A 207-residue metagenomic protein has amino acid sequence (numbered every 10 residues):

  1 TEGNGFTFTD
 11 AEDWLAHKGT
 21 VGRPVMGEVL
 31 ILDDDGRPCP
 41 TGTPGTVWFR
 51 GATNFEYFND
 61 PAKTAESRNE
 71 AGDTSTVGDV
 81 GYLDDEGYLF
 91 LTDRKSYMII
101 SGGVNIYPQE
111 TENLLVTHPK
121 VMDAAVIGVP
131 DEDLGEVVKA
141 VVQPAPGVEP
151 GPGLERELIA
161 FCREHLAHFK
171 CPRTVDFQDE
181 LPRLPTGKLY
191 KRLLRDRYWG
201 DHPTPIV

Functional and structural regions predicted by a protein language model:
T1-E28, T41-G45, T53-E56, A65-T74 (+1 more regions): Conserved ATP-binding loop and adjacent catalytic segment of the adenylate-forming AMP-binding
G3-N4, V25-G27, G45, G78 (+3 more regions): Change "...and in nucleic-acid phosphodiester-cleaving endonucleases..." to "...and in nucleic-acid processing enzymes
D35-P38, W48-G51, F55-E56, K63-E66 (+5 more regions): AMP-binding/adenylate-forming catalytic core of the ANL superfamily
V175-Q178: General small-molecule cofactor/ligand-binding pocket signal
D196-V207: Acidic/polar alpha-helix N-cap and adjacent early helical turns within long charge-rich amphipathic helices/linkers
